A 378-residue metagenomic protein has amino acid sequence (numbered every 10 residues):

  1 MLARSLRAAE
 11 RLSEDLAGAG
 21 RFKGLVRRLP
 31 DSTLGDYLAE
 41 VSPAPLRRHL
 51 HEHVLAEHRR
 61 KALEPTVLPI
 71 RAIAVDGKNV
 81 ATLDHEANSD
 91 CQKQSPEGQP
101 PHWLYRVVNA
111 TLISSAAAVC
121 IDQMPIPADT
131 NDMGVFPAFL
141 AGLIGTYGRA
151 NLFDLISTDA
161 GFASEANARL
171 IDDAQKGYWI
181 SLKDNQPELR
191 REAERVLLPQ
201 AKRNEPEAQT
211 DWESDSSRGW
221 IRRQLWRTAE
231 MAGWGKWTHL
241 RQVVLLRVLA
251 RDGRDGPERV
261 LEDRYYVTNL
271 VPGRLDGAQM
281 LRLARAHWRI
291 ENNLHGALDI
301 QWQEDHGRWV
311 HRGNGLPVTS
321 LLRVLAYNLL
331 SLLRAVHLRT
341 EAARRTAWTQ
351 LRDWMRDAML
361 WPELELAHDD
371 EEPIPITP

Functional and structural regions predicted by a protein language model:
M1-R27: Gly/serine-rich nucleotide phosphate-binding loop at the start of the catalytic core of nucleotide/ADP-ribose-handling
A9, P30, L34, R71-V80 (+7 more regions): Short, conserved catalytic/metal-binding motifs centered on acidic residues
S13-L16, K202-Q224, L298-P378: A short, flexible helix-boundary coil/loop motif
R27, D31-S115: Active-site-proximal, Lys/Arg-enriched surface segment that forms a nucleic-acid-binding/basic interface patch
S95-R149: Electropositive, glycine- and tryptophan-enriched low-complexity nucleic-acid-binding patches
T130-P187: Domain-level cores of phosphate- or acyl-group-handling catalytic modules
G177-A286: An anionic, glycine-rich sequence signature occurring as long contiguous blocks
R274-W309: Short amphipathic alpha-helical "interface-anchor" segments enriched in bulky aromatics
